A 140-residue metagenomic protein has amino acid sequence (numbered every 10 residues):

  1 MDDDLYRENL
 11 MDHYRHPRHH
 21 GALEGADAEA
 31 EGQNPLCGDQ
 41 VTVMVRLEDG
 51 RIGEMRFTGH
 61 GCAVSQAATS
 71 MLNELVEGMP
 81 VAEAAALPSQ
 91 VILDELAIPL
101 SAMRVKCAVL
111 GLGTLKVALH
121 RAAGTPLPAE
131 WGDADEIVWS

Functional and structural regions predicted by a protein language model:
M1-E24, E29-A30, G53, M79-S140: C-terminal binding/interaction regions
D12, M44, N73: A cross-family signal for key residues in well-ordered alpha-helices that form functional helical elements
E31-G32, T58: Thr-Gly-centered strand-to-loop micro-motif
N34, D39-D49: Short beta-strand elements
C37, G59-A67: Short, thiol/selenol-centered motifs that function as redox-active sites or metal-ligating centers
D49-G59: Immediate flanking context of iron-sulfur cluster ligation sites
Q66-L72, L110-G113: Short amphipathic alpha-helical face segments that pack within enzyme cores and frequently flank/anchor catalytic
M71, L75-V81: Flexible, glycine-rich terminal cap/loop adjacent to redox cofactors in electron-transfer oxidoreductases
